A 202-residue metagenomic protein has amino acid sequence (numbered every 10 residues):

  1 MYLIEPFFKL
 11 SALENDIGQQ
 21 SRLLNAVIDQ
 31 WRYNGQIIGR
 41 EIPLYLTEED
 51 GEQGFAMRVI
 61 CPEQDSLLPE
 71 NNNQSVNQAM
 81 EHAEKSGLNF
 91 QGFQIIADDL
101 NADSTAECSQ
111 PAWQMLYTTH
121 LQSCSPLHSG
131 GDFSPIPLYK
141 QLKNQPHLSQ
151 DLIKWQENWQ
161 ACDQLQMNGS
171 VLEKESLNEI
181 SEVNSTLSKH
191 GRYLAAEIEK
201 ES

Functional and structural regions predicted by a protein language model:
M1-S202: Intrinsic low-complexity, intrinsically disordered or marginally ordered coil/linker segments
